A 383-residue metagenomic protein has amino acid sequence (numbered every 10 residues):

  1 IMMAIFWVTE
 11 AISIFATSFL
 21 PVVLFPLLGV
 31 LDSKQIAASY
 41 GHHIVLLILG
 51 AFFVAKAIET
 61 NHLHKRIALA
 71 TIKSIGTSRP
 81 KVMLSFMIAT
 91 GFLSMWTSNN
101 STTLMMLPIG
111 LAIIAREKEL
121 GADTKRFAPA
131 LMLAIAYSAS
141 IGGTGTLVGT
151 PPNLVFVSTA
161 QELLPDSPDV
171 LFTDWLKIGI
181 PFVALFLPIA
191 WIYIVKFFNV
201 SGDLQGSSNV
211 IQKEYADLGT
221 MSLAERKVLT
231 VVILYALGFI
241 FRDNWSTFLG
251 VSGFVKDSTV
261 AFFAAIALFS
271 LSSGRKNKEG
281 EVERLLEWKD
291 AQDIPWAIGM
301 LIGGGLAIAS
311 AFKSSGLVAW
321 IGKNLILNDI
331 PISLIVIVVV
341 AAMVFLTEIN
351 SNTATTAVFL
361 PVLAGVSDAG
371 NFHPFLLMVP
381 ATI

Functional and structural regions predicted by a protein language model:
I1, R79-S85, A128, M132 (+3 more regions): Short hydrophobic alpha-helical membrane-embedded segments
I1-L47, E162-S167, D174-K323: Hydrophobic transmembrane alpha-helices of multi-pass small-molecule transporters
T9, L28, N61, S138-G142 (+4 more regions): Short glycine-rich loop/turn motifs that provide flexible caps or phosphate-binding loops at active sites
F15-A16, L20-A122, V282, Q292-P374: Membrane-embedded alpha-helical segments and adjacent helix-loop junctions characteristic of multi-pass solute
F52, F92-P108, R126-P168, F172 (+3 more regions): Alpha-helical transmembrane segments and, especially, the helix-loop junctions at the ends of these helices
N100-I113, T150-F156, V231-L237, D257-A267: Conserved long hydrophobic alpha-helices within structured protein cores
I114-E117, I141, G145-V148, L163-L164 (+8 more regions): Conserved NTP-handling cores and scaffolds of large molecular machines
I114-P129, F172, I178: Alpha-helical transmembrane bundle and helix-membrane interface signal in multi-pass integral membrane proteins
